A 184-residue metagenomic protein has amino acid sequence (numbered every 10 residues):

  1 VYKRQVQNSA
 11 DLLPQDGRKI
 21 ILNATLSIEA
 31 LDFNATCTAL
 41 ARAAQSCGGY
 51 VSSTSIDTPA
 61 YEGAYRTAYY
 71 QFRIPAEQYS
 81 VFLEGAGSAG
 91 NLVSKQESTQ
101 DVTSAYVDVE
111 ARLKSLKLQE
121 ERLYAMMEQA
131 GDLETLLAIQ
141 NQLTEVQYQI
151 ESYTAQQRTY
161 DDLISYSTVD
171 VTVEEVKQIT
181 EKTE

Functional and structural regions predicted by a protein language model:
V1-Y2, V171: Generic detector of short, aliphatic-rich beta-strand segments that form the cores of beta-sheets in diverse domain
K3-S167: Soluble oligomerization/assembly scaffold segments of membrane-associated complexes
V169-E184: Interfacial amphipathic helix/helix-coil modules that most often lie immediately N-terminal to a transmembrane helix
